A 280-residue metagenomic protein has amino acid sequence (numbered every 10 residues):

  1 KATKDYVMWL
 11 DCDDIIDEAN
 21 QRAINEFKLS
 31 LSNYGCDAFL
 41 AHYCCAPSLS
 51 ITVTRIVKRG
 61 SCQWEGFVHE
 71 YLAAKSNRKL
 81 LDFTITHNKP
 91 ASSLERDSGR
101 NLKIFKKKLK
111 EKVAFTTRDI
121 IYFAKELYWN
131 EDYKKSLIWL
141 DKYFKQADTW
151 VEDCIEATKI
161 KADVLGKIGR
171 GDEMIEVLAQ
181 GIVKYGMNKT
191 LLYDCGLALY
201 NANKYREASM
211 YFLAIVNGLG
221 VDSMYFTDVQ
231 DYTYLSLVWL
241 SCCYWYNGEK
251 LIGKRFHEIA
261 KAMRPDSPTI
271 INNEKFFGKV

Functional and structural regions predicted by a protein language model:
K4-D17: Short beta-strand-to-loop acidic/aromatic patch adjacent to the donor-nucleotide binding site
I16-I138: Catalytic-site signature of metal-activated, phosphate-bearing donor transferases, centered on the GT-A/GT-A-like
S98, Y133, G171-D172, Y205 (+1 more regions): TPR-repeat structural position
V113-A114, D148, E152, G186-M187 (+2 more regions): Short coil turns that delineate tetratricopeptide repeat
Y122, I160, D194-L197, N201 (+2 more regions): "A position-specific structural signal for the A-helix of alpha-solenoid helical repeats
